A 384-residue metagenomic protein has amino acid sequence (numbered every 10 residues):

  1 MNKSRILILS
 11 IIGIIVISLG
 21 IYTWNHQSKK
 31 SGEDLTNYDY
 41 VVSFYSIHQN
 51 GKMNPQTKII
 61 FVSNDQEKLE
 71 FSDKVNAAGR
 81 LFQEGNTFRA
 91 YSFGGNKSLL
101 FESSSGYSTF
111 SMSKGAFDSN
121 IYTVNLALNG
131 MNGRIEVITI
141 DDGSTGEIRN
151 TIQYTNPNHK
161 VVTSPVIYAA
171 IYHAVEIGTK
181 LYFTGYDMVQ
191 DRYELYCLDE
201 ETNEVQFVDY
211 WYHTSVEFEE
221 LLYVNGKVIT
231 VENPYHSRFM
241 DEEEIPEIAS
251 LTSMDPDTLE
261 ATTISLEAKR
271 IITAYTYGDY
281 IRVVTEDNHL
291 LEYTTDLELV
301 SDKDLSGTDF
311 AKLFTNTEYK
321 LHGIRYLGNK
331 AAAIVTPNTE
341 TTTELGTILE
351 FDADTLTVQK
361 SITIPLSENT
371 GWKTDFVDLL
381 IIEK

Functional and structural regions predicted by a protein language model:
N2-I135, G143, T370-K384: N-terminal "mature head" segments of proteins
K29-G32, S72-T87, A116-M131, S164-T179 (+4 more regions): Repeated scaffold domains used in trafficking and secretory/extracellular systems, primarily beta-propellers
D34-N54, A78-F101, N120-G146, Y172-V189 (+3 more regions): Short beta-strand elements that form the blades of beta-propeller/WD-repeat-like and other beta-sheet-rich scaffold
K58-V62, Y107, I140-D141, R149-N156 (+4 more regions): Beta-propeller blade signature
Q66, K97, S104-Y107, G146 (+5 more regions): Residue-level signal for glycine
E70-S72, T109, T151, S164 (+4 more regions): Residue-level detector of high-confidence beta-strand sites
H159-Y319: Acidic, serine/threonine- and glycine-rich low-complexity intrinsically disordered segments that serve as flexible
Y319-L366: C-terminal structured domain segments
